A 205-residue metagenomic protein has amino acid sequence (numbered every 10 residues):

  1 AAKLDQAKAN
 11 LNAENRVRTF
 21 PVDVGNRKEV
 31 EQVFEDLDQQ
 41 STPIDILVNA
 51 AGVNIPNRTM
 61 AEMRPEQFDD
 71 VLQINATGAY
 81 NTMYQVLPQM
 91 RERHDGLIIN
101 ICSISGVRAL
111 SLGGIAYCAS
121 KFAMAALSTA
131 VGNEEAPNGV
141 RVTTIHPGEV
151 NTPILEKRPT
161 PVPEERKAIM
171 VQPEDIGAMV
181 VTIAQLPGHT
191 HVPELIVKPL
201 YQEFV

Functional and structural regions predicted by a protein language model:
P21-Q32, P65: The beta1-alpha1 cofactor-binding region of Rossmann-like NAD(H)/NADP(H)-dependent oxidoreductases
R58-M60, Q67-D69: Substrate-binding pocket helix/loop in short-chain dehydrogenase/reductase
M63, A109-C118, A130: Active-site loop-to-helix junction immediately N-terminal to the catalytic Tyr of the SDR YXXXK motif in Rossmann-fold
M83, S120: Active-site helix of classical SDR
S103: Residue(s) in the substrate-gating loop at a strand-loop-helix junction that position the organic substrate next
R108, A130-V140: Active-site-adjacent segment of SDR/Rossmann-fold oxidoreductases
P137-V140, T144, E164-V205: C-terminal helical subdomain
